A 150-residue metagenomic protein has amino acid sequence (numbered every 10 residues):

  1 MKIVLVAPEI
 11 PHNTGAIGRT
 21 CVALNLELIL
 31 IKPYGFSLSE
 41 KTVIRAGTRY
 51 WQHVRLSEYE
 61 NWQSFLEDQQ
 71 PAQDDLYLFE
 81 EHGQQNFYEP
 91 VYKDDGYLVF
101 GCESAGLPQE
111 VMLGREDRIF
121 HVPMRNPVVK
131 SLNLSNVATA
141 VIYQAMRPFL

Functional and structural regions predicted by a protein language model:
M1-L150: Post-transcriptional modification and biogenesis factors for structured RNAs of the translation apparatus
